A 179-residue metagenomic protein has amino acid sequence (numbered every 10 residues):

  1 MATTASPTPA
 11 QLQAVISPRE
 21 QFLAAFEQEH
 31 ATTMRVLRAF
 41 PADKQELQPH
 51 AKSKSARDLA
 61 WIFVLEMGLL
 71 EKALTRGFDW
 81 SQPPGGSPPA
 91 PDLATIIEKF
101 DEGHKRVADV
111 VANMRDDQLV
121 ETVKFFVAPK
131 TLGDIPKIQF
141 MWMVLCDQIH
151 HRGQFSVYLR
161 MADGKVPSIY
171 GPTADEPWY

Functional and structural regions predicted by a protein language model:
A2-A5, P9, L23-E27, A31-L37 (+2 more regions): Short, contiguous alpha-helical
A10-E20: Short, low-complexity N-terminal intrinsically disordered segments enriched in polar/charged residues
P18, A25-E29, K99-G103: Soluble or luminal CAZymes and related metallo-dependent hydrolases
P18-L23, A90-I97, M141-L145: Active-site rim elements
T32-R35, A39, E102, R106-N113 (+1 more regions): Solvent-exposed, charged/polar functional surfaces in cytosolic regulatory/catalytic domains
F40-D43, D116-D117: Short, solvent-exposed, charged loop/turn and helix-capping segments that join or cap alpha-helices on peripheral
K72-R115: Helix-adjacent hinge/juxtasegments
N113-A128: Acidic catalytic patch
